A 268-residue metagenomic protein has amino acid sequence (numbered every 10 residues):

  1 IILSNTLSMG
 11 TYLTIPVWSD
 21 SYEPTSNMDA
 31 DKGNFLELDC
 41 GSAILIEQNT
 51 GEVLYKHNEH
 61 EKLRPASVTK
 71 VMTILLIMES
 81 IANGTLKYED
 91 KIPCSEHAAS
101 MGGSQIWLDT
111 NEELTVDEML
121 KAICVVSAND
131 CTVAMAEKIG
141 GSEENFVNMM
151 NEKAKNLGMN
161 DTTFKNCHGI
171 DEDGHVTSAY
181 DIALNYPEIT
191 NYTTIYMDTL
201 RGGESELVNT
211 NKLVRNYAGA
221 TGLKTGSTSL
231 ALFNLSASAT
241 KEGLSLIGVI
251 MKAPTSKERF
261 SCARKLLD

Functional and structural regions predicted by a protein language model:
I1-Y12: Sec-dependent N-terminal signal peptides of Gram-positive bacterial secreted proteins and lipoproteins
G10-Y180: Active-site-adjacent loops and short helices of periplasmic peptidoglycan-processing enzymes
L13, M159-T163, D171-D268: Domain-terminus/edge residues, biased toward the C-terminal soluble/receptor-binding domains of extracytoplasmic
